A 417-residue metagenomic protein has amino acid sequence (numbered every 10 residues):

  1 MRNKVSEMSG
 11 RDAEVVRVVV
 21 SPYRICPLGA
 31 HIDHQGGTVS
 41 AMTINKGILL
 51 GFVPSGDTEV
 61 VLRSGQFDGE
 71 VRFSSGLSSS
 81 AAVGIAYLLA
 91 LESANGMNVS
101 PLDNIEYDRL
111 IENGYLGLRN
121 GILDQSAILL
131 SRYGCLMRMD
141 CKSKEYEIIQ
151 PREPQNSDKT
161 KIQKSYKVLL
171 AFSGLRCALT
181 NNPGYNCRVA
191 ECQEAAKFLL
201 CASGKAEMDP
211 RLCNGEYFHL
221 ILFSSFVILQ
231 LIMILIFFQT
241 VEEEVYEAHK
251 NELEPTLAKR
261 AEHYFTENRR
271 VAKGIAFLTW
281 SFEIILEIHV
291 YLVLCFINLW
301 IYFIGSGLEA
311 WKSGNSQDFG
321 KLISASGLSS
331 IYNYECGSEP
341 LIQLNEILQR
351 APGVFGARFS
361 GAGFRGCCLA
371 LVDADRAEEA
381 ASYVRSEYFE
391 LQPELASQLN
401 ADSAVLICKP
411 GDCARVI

Functional and structural regions predicted by a protein language model:
M1-L28, L49-G69, C135-R358, A370-I417: C-terminal nucleotide
V15, H34-T38, V71-L77, E112-G117 (+1 more regions): A short glycine/serine-rich beta->alpha loop
R24-C26, D33, L77-A82, R119-I128 (+1 more regions): Conserved phosphate/anionic-ligand binding catalytic regions in large, soluble enzymes, centered on
G37, T43-K46, L77-M97, L369-V372: DPxDG-like acidic metal-binding loop motif
G37-D57, S131-R132: Structural signature of FAD isoalloxazine-binding scaffolds in flavoprotein oxidoreductases
E70, I85-A86, I105-R109, R365: Short, conserved phosphate-binding/catalytic loop or strand-edge motifs used in phosphoryl-/nucleotidyl-transfer
L91-P101, R176-P183: Inter-helical turn/loop segments and adjacent helix faces that build the functional surface of alpha-helical bundle
G96-Y146, A357-S360, I407, G411: Alpha/beta catalytic cores of group-transfer enzymes, especially the acyltransferase/condensing modules of polyketide
